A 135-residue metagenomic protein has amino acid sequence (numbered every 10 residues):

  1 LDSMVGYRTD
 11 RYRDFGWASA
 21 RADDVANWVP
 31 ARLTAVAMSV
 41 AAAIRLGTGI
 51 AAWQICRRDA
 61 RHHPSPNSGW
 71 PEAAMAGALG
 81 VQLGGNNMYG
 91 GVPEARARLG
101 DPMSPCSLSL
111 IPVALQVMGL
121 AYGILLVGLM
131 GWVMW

Functional and structural regions predicted by a protein language model:
D2-W135: Hydrophobic alpha-helical transmembrane segments
